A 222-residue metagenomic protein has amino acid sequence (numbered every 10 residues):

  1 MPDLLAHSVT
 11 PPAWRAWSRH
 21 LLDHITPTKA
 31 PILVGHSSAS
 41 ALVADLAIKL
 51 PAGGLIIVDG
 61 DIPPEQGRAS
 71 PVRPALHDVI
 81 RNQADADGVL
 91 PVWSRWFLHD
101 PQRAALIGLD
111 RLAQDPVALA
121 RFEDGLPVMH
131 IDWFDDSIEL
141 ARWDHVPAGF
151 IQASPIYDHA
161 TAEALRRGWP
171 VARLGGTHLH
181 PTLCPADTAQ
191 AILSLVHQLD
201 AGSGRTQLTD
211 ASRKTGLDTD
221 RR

Functional and structural regions predicted by a protein language model:
P2, V58, I151: The conserved SAM/SAH-binding core of class I Rossmann-like methyltransferase domains, concentrating on the hydrophobic
D3-I32, A69-D78: Active-site loop/oxyanion-hole signature of alpha/beta-hydrolase fold enzymes
L4-H7, G60, G176: Active-site loop/turn elements of alpha/beta-hydrolase fold enzymes, especially the short glycine-/histidine-rich
A30-Q66: Conserved hydrolase catalytic core segment
A52, I56-W93: Flexible "cap/lid" loop of the alpha/beta hydrolase fold
V92-R142: Conserved alpha/beta-hydrolase catalytic His-Asp/Glu region
L126-A186, L199: Conserved serine/cysteine hydrolase catalytic core
G176-R222: Catalytic active-site module of serine/aspartate enzymes centered on a nucleophile-bearing elbow/loop
